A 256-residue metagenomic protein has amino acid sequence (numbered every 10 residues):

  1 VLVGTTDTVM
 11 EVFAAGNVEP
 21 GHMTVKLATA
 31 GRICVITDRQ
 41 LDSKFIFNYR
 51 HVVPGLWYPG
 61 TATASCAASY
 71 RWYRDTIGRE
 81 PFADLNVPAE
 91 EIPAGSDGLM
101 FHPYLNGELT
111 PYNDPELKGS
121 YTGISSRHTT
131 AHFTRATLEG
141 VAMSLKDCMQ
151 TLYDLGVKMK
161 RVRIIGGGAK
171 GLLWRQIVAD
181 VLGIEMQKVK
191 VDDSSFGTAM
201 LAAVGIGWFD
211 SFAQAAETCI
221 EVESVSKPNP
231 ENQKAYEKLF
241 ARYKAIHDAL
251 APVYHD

Functional and structural regions predicted by a protein language model:
V1-D256: Active-site core segments that coordinate phosphate-bearing ligands/cofactors across diverse enzyme families
